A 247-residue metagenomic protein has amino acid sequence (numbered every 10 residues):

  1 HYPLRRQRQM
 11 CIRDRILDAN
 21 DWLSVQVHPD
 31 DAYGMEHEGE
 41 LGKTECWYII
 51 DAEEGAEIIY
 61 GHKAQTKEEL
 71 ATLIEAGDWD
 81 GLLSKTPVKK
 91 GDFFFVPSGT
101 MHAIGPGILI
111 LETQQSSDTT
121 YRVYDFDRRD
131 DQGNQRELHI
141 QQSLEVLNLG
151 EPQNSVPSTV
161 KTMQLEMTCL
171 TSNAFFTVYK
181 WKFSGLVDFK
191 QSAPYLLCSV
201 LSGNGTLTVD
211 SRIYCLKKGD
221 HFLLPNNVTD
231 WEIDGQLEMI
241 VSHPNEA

Functional and structural regions predicted by a protein language model:
H1-I12: Single conserved hydrophobic/aromatic residue that forms the stacking wall/gate of nucleotide- or nucleobase-binding
R5-R6, A19-W22, T44-L70, F183-D210: Glycine- and acidic-residue-biased ligand/ion/polar-headgroup-sensing regions
L17-W22, D31, L41-G42, A52-G55 (+4 more regions): Ligand-binding loop in jelly-roll beta-barrel domains
V27-E38: Short active-site loop/helix that positions an aromatic residue
D31, G42, D51-K90, F95: Intrinsically disordered, low-complexity linker/loop segments enriched in Gly/Pro and charged/polar residues
E75, W79-L82, F93-F95, M101-P152: An exposed, glycine/acidic-rich loop-and-rim segment of catalytic or binding clefts
L83-F95, D210-V228: Short acidic-glycine-tyrosine-enriched beta hairpin
Y121-L186, S192: C-terminal amphipathic alpha-helical segment
